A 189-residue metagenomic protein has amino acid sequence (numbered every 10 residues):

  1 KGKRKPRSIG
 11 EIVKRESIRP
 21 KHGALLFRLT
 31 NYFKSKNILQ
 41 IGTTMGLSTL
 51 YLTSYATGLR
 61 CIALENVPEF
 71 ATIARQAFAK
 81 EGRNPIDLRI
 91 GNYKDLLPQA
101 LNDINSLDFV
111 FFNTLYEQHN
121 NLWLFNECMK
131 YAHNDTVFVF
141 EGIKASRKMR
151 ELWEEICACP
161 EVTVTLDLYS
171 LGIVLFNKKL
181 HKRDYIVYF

Functional and structural regions predicted by a protein language model:
K1-F111, L115-V139, I143-F189: A short alpha-helical cap/connector motif
